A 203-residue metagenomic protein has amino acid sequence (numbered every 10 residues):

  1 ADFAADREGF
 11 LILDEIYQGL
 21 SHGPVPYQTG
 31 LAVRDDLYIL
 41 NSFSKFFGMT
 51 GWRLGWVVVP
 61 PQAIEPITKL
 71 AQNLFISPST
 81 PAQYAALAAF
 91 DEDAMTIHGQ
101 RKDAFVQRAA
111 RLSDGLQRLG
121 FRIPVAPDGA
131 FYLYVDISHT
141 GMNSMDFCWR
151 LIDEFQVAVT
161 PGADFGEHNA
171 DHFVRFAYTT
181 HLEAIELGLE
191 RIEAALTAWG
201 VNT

Functional and structural regions predicted by a protein language model:
A1-A4, D14, L37, G55 (+6 more regions): Generic structural signal for small/hydrophobic residues in well-ordered secondary structure, especially within
A1-L11, E15-M49, Q62: Active-site pre-lysine segment of PLP-dependent enzymes
D6-R7, L119, F155: Helix C-cap/helix->beta junction micro-motif
I12-Y17, N41, V125-P127, Y132-D136 (+1 more regions): Short beta-strand segments
Y38-D103, A110-G115, A195-L196, V201: Conserved core segment of the aminotransferase class I/II
L87, K102-S113, P124-I137: Conserved glycine-rich beta-strand-loop-beta hairpin in the small C-terminal domain of fold type I
G141-N143, R150-V159, F165-T203: PLP-dependent enzyme catalytic core of the Aspartate aminotransferase-like
